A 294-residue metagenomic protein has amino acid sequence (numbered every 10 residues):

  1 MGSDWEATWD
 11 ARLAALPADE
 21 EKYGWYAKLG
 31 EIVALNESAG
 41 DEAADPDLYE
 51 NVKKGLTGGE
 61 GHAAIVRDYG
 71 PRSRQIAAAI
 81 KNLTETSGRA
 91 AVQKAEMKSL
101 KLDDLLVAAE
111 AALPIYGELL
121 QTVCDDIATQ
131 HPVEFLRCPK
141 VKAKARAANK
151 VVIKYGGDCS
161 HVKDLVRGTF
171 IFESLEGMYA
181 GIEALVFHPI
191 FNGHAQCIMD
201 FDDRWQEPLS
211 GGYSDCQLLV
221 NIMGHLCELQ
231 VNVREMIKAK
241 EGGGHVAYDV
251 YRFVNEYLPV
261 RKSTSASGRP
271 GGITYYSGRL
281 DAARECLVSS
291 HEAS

Functional and structural regions predicted by a protein language model:
M1-V162, Y179, G242, R252-S294: Charge-rich, low-complexity segments
V151-S294: Long beta-strand-rich cores associated with HINT superfamily self-processing modules
